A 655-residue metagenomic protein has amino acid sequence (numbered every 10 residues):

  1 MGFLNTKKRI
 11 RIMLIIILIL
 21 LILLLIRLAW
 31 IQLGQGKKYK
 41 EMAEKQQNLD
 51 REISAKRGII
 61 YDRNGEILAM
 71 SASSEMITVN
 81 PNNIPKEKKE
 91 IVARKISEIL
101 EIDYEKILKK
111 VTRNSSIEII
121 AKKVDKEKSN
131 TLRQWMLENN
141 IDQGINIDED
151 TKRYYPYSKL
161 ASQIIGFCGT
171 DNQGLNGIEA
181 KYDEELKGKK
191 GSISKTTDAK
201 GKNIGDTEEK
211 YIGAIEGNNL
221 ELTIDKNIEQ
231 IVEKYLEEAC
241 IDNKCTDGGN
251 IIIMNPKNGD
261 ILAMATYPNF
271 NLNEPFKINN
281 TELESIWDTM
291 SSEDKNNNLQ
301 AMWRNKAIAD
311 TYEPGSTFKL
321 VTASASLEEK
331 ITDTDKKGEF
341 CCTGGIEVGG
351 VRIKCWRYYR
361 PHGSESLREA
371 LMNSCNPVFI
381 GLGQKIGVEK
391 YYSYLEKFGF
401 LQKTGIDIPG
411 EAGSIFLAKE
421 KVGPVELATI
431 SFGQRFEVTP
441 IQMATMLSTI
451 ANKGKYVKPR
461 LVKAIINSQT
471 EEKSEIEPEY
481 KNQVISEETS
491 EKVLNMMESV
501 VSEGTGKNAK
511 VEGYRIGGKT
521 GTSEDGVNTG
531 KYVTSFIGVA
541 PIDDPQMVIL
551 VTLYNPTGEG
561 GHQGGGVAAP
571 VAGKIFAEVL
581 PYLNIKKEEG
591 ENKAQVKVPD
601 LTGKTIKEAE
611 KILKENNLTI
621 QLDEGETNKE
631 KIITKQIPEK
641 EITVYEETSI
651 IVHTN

Functional and structural regions predicted by a protein language model:
M1-L283, T311, E389-K397, A509-V511 (+6 more regions): Periplasmic/cell-envelope proteins involved in peptidoglycan metabolism and beta-lactam response
I67-A69, D198-Y211, K257-T317, V321-L553: Beta-lactam-recognizing serine transpeptidase/beta-lactamase-like catalytic domain environment
K106-S116, K152, C245-N258, C341-E347 (+4 more regions): Acidic/histidine-enriched alpha-helical segments
D142-G144, T246-G249, D335-K337, K403 (+1 more regions): Short secondary-structure junction motifs
S158-L160, P256-N258, G349-R352, K629-K635 (+1 more regions): A short, glycine/Asx- and small/polar-enriched loop/turn that sits immediately N-terminal to a beta-strand
K187, T332-D333, G603: Glycine-centered C-terminal helix-capping/turn motifs at helix ends
E238-D242, K295-N296, S499-S502, P581 (+1 more regions): Conserved helix-loop functional segments at active or binding sites
G513, V551-N655: Ligand-recognition elements built from short beta-strands and adjacent flexible loops
